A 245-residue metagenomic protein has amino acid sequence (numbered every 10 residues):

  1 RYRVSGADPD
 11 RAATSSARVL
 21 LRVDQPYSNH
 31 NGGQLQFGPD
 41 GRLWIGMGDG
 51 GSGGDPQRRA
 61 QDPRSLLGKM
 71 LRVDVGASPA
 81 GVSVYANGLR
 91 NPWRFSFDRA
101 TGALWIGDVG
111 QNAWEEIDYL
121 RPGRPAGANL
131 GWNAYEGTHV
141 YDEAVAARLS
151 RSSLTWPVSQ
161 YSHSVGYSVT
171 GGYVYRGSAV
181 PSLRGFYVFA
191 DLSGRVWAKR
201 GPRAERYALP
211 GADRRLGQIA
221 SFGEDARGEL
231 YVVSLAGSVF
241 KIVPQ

Functional and structural regions predicted by a protein language model:
R1-Q36: Asp-box/WD-like beta-propeller blade repeats and closely related beta-sheet repeat scaffolds
Q25-G33, A86, D213-G217: Short glycine-/Asp-/Thr-/Trp-enriched loop segments that recur within the blades of beta-propeller repeat domains
G32-G50, G68: Aromatic- and glycine-enriched pocket-lining scaffold segments that form the walls of small-molecule binding clefts
Q36-G38, D98-A100, Y175, D225-R227: Structural WD40 beta-propeller signal
D40-G41, G102, R184-G185, R227-G228: Short coil/turn segments that connect the beta-strands within blades of beta-propeller domains
D49-R206, G217, I242: Beta-propeller domain segments
A204-A226: Conserved blade-ending motifs and adjacent loop-strand segments that build the rim/top face of beta-propeller domains
S221-Q245: Blade-level signature of beta-propeller repeat domains, shared across WD40, Kelch, NHL, RCC1 and BNR/Asp-box propellers
